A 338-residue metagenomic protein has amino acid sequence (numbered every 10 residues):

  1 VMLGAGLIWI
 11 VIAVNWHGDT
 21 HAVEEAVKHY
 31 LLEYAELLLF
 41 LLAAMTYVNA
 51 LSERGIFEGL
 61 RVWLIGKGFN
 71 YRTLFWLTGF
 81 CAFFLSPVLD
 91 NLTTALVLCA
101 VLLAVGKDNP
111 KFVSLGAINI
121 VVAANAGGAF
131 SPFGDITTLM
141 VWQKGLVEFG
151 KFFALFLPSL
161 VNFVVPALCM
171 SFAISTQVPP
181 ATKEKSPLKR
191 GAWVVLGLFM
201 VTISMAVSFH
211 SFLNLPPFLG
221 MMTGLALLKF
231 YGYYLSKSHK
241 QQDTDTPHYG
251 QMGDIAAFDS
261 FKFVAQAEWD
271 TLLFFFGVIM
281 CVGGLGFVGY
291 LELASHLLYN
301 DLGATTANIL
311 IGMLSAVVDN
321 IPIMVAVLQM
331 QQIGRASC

Functional and structural regions predicted by a protein language model:
V1-G18, Y34-T46, V97, A192-T202 (+2 more regions): Hydrophobic mid-bilayer segments of alpha-helices in multi-pass membrane transport proteins, especially secondary
V1-L3, E24-G59, I65-L74, R190-L196 (+5 more regions): Helical membrane-embedded segments and adjacent short helical loop/helix-boundary regions of multi-pass membrane
L7, V11, F80-F84, V105 (+4 more regions): Alpha-helical transmembrane segments of multipass membrane proteins
I8-D19, Y30-L32, A82-A123, G127 (+3 more regions): Membrane-interfacial helix-loop connectors
L37, L41, N49-R54, Y71-L74 (+11 more regions): Transmembrane alpha-helical segments of multi-pass membrane transport proteins and ion-pumping complexes
R54, F172-P180, Y234-Q242: Membrane-interface capping segments at transmembrane-helix boundaries
P110-S114, I118, F130-S131, M140-V141 (+4 more regions): Juxtamembrane and boundary regions of transmembrane helices in multi-pass small-molecule transporters and channels
A206, H210-G334: Transmembrane helical segments that form the transport core of multi-pass membrane transport proteins
